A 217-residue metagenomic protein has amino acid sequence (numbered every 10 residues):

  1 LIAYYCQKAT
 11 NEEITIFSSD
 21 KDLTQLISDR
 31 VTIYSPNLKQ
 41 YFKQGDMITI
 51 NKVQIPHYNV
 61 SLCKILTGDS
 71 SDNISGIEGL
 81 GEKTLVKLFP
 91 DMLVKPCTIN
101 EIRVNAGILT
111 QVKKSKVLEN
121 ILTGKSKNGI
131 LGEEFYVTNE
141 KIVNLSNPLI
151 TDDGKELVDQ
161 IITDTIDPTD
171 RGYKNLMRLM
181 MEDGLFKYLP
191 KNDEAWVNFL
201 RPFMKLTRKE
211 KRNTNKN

Functional and structural regions predicted by a protein language model:
L1-D167, R171-K174, D183-F186, T214: Extended two-metal-dependent nuclease catalytic cores across DNA- and RNA-processing enzymes
D170-N217: Long, highly charged low-complexity segments enriched in Glu/Asp and Lys/Arg with interspersed Ser/Thr
